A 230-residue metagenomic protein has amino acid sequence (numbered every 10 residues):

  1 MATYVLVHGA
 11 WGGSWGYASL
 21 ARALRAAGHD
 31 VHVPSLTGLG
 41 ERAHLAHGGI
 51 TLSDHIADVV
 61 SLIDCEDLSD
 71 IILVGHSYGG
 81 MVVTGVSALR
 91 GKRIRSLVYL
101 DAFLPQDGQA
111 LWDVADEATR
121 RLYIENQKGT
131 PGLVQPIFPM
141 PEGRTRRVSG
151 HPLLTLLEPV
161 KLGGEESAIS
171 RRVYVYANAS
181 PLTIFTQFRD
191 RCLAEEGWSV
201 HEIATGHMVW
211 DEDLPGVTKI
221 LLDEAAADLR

Functional and structural regions predicted by a protein language model:
G9-G12, S77: Active-site glycine-rich loops that stabilize anionic/oxyanionic intermediates across multiple enzyme folds
W11-S19, V31: Serine-hydrolase catalytic-loop signature spanning alpha/beta hydrolases and amidase-signature enzymes
A21-H44: Conserved alpha/beta-hydrolase
S35, I72, R95-V98: Residue in the alpha/beta-hydrolase core beta-strand immediately N-terminal to the catalytic nucleophile
G38-I71, A88, V114-E117: Active-site loop/oxyanion-hole signature of alpha/beta-hydrolase fold enzymes
V74-G75, G79, V83: Gly/Ala-rich beta-loop-alpha elbow adjacent to hydrolase catalytic centers
A88, K92-P131, T183-D190: Flexible "cap/lid" loop of the alpha/beta hydrolase fold
N178-A204, M208-D211, G216, D223-A225: Conserved loop-alpha-helix segment in the C-terminal half of the alpha/beta-hydrolase fold that carries the catalytic
